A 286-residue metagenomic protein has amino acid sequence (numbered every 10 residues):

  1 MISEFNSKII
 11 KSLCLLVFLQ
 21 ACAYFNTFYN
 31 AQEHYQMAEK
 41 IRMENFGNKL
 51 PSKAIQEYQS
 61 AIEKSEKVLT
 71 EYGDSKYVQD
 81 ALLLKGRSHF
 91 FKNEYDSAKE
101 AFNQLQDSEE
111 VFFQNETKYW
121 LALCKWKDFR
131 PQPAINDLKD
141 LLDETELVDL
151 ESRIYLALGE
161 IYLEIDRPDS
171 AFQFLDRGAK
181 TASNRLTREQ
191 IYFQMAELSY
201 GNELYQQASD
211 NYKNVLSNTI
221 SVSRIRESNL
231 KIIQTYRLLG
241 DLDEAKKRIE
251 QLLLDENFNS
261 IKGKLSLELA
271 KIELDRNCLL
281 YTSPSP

Functional and structural regions predicted by a protein language model:
C22-E63, D80: N-terminal leader/linker segments that initiate helical-solenoid repeat arrays
V68-V78, Y95, L105-N115, D143-S152 (+3 more regions): Short solvent-exposed coil/turn linkers within tandem alpha-helical repeat scaffolds
Y281-P286: Conserved small/polar residues in nucleotide/adenosyl-binding loops
